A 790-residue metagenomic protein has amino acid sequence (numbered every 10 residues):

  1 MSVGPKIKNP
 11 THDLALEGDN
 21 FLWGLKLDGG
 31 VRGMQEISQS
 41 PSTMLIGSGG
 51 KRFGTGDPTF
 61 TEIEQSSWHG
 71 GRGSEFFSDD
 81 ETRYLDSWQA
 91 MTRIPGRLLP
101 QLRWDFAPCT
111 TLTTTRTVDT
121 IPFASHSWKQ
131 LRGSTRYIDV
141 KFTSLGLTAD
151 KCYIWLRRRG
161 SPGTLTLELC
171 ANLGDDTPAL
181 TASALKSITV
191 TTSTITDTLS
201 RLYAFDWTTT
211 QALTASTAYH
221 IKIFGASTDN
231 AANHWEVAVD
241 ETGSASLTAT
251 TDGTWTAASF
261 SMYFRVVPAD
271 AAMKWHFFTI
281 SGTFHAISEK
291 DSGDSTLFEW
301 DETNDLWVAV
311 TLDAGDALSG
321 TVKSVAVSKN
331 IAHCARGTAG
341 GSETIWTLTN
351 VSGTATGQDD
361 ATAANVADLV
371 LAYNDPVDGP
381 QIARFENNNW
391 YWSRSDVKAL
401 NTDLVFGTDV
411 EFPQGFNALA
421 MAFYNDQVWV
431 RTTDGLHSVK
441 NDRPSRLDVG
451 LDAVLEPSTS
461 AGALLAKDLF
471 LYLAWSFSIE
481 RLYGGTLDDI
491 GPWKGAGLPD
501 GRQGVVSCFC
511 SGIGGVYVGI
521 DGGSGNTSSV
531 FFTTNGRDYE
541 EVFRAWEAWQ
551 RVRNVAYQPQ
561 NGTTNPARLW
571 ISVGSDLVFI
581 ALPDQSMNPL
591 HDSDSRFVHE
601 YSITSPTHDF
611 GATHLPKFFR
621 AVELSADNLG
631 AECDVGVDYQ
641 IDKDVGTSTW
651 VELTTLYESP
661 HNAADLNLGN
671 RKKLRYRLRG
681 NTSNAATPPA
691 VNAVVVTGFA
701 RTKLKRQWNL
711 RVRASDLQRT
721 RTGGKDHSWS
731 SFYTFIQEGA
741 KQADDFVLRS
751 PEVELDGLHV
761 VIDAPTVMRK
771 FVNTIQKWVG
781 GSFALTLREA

Functional and structural regions predicted by a protein language model:
S2-T113, D270-T311, N330-D360, A367-L451 (+5 more regions): N-terminal beta-propeller domains
D105-L180, W207-A218, F224-D270, H591-A621: Beta-sheet-rich sandwich/jelly-roll-like modules and their strand-loop junctions
G146-R159, I280, P606, A612-A631 (+3 more regions): A short beta-strand element within beta-rich, extracytoplasmic domains of secreted/secretory-pathway proteins
T177, S183-I188, T192, T248-T250 (+7 more regions): Short Trp-Ser/Thr-centered turn/loop motifs at beta-strand boundaries
L202-Q211, Y639-I641, V645-R701: Beta-sandwich interaction modules
W493-S507, R537-T563: Conserved blade-ending motifs and adjacent loop-strand segments that build the rim/top face of beta-propeller domains
R553-I603: Blade-level signature of beta-propeller repeat domains, shared across WD40, Kelch, NHL, RCC1 and BNR/Asp-box propellers
F699-A790: Extracellular/virion structural assembly segments
